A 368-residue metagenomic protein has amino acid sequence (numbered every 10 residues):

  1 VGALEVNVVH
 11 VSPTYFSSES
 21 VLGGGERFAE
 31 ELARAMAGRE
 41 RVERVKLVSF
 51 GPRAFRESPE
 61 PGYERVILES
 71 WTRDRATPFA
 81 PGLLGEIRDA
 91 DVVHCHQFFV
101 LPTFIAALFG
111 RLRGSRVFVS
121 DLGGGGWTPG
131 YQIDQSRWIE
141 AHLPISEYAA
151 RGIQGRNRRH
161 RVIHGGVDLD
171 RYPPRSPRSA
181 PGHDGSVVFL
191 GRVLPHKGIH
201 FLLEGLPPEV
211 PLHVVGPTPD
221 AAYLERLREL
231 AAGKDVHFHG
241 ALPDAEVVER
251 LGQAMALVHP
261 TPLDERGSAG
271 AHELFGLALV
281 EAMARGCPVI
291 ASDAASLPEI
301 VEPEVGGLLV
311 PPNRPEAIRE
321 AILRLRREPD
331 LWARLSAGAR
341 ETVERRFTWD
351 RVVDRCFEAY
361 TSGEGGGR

Functional and structural regions predicted by a protein language model:
V11-L22, F28-A29, A33-R75: N-terminal strand-loop element at the rim of the active site of nucleotide-sugar-dependent glycosyltransferases
R27, G185, F189-P208, A222-E225 (+2 more regions): A conserved mid-protein helix/loop that constitutes part of the nucleotide-sugar donor-binding site
Y148, G166: Carbohydrate-associated surface elements
G216, L224-V248: Nucleotide-activated donor-binding/catalytic signature segment of Leloir-type glycosyltransferases, i.e., the conserved
G252-L274, C287: Acidic donor-binding loop of glycosyltransferase active sites
L279, P288-A291, V301: Short hydrophobic beta-strand element within catalytic cores of glycosyltransferases and related nucleotide-activated
P303-E304, L308-P315, R324-P329: Conserved acidic donor-binding segment of nucleotide-sugar-dependent glycosyltransferases
A317, R324, L331-R345: A short, well-ordered alpha-helix in the C-terminal region of glycosyltransferases
